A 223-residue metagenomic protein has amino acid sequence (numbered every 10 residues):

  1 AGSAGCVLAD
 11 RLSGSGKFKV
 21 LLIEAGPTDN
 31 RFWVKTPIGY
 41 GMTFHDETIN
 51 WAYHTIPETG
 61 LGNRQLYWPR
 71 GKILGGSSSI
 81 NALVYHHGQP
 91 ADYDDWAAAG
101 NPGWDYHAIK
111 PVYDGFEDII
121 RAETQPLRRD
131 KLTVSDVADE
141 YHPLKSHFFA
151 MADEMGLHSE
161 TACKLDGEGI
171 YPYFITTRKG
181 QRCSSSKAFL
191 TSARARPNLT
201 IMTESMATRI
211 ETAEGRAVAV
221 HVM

Functional and structural regions predicted by a protein language model:
A1-V112: N-terminal glycine-rich phosphate/pyrophosphate-binding loop and immediately adjacent elements
A97-A217: Conserved redox-cofactor binding core of oxidoreductases
V222-M223: A structured beta-alpha segment of the ubiquitous adenosine-cofactor-binding alpha/beta core
